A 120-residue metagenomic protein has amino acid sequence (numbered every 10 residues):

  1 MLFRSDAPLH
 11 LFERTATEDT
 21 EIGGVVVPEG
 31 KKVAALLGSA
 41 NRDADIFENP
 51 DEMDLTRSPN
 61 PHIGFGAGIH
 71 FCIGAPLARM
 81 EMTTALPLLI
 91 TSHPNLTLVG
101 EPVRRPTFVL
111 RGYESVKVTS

Functional and structural regions predicted by a protein language model:
M1-S120: Cytochrome P450
